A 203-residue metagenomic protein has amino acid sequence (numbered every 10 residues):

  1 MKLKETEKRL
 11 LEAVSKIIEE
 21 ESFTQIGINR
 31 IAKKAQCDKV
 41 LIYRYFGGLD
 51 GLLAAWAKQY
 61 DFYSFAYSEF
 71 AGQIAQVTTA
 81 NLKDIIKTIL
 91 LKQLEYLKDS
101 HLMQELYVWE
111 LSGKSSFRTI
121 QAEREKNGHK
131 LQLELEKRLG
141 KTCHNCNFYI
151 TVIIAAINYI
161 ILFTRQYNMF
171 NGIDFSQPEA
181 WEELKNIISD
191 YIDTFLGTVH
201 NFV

Functional and structural regions predicted by a protein language model:
M1-E5, V203: N-terminal intrinsically disordered/low-complexity leader segments
E5-A13: N-terminal positioning helix adjacent to the helix-turn-helix/winged-helix DNA-binding module
R9, I17-G51, A55-W56: Helix-turn-helix
W56-I85, L131-L135: Amphipathic alpha-helical linker/stalk segments
S64-E69, L106, S112-G140, N147-F148 (+2 more regions): Amphipathic alpha-helical packing segments from all-alpha helical-bundle domains
E69-D99, C143-I150: Hydrophobic alpha-helical connector segments
L94-R118, T164-F170: Amphipathic alpha-helical segments used for helix-helix packing
L135-S189, V199-V203: Hydrophobic/aromatic-rich alpha-helical bundle segments in the mid-to-C-terminal region
